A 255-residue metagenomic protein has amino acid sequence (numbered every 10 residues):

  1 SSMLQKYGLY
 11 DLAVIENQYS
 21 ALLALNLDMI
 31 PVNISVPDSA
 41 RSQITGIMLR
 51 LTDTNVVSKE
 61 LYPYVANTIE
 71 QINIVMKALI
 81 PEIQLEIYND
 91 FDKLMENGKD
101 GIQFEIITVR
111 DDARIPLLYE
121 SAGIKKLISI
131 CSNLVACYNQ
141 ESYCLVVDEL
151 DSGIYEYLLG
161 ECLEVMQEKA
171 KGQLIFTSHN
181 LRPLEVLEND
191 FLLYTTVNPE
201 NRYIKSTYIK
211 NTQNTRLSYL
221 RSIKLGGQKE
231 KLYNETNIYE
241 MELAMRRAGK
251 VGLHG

Functional and structural regions predicted by a protein language model:
S1-S129, L225-K231, H254-G255: Phosphate-coordinating catalytic segments in nucleotide- and nucleic-acid-processing enzymes
Q103, K125, S142, K171 (+1 more regions): Active-site lining segments that contact anionic ligands and/or coordinate catalytic metals
I128-N133, E164: Contiguous, well-ordered alpha-helical segments that form the cores/surfaces of helical PPI scaffolds
N133-Y143: Short basic/glycine-enriched coil/helix segment immediately N-terminal to the Walker B
C144-V146, I175: Structural motif
D148-L150: Walker B catalytic acidic pair
S152-E156: Conserved D-loop-proximal element of ABC-family nucleotide-binding domains
E161-G255: C-terminal lobe/lid and adjacent interdomain/linker elements of RecA-like ASCE P-loop ATPase modules
